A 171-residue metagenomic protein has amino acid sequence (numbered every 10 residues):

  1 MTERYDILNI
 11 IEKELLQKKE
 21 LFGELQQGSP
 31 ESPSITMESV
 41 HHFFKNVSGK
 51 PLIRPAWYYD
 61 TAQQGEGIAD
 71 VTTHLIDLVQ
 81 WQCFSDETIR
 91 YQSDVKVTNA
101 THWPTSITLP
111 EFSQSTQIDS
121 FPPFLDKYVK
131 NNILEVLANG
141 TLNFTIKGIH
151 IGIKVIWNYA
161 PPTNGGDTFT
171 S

Functional and structural regions predicted by a protein language model:
T2-P122: Predominantly a Rossmann-like dinucleotide-binding segment in NAD(P)-dependent oxidoreductases
P123-S171: NAD(P)-dinucleotide binding in Rossmann-like oxidoreductases
